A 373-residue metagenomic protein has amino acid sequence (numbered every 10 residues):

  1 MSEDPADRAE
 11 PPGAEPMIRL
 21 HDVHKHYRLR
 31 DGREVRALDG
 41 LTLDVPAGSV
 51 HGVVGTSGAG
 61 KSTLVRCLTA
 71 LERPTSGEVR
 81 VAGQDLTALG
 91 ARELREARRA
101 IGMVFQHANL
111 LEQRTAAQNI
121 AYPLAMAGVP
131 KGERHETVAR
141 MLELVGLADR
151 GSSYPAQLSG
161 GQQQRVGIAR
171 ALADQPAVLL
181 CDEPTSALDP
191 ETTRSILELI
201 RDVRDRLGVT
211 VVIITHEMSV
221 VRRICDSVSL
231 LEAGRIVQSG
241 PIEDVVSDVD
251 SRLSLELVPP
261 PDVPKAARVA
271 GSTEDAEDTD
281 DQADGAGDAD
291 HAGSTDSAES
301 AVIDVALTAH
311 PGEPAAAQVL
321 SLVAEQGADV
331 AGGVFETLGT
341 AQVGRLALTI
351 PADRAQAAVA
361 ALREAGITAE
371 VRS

Functional and structural regions predicted by a protein language model:
D31-V35, L86-G102, M126, K131-G132 (+1 more regions): ABC ATPase NBD coupling module
V54-T56: The feature captures the beta-strand-to-loop junction immediately N-terminal to the Walker
T69: Helix-to-loop junction immediately C-terminal to a conserved catalytic motif
Q84-D85, A121, A125, G132-D149: Conserved ABC ATPase "signature" region
S153-A156, D174: Conserved signature/switch motifs of ABC ATPase nucleotide-binding domains
L179-D182: Catalytic Walker B motif of ABC-type/P-loop ATPase nucleotide-binding domains
S239-G240, D248: ABC ATPase "signature
